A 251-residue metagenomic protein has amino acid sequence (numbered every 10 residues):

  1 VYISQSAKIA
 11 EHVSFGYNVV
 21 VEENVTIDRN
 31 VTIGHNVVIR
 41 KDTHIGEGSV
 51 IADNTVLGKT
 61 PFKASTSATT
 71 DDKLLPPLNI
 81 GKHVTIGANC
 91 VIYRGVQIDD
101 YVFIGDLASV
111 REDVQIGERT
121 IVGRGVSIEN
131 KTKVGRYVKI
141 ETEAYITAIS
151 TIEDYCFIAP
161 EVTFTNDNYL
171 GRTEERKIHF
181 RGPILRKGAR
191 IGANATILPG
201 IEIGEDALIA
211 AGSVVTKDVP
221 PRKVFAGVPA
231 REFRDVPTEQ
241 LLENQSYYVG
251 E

Functional and structural regions predicted by a protein language model:
V1-A64, A68-A226, R231-E232: Structural signal for interior beta-strand "rungs" in well-ordered beta-sheet cores of soluble enzyme domains
R222, V236-G250: A glycine/serine/threonine-rich, flexible loop-to-helix segment that serves as the NAD(P) cofactor-binding "lid"
